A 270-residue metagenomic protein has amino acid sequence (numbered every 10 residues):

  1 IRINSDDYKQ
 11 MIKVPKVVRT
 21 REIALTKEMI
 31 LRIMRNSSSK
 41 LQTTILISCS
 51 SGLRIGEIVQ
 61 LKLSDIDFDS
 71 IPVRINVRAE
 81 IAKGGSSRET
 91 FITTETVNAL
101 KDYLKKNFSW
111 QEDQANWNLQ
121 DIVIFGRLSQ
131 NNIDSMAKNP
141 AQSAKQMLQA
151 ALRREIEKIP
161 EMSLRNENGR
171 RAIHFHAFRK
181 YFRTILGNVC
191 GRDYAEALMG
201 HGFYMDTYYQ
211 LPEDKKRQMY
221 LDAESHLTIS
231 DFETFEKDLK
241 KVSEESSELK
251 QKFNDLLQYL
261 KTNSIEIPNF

Functional and structural regions predicted by a protein language model:
I1-R2, I92: Non-catalytic DNA-binding core/recognition domains of DNA-processing enzymes
R2-R32, I81-K83, Q130-D134: Flexible interdomain linker/hinge and immediately adjacent N-terminus of the catalytic tyrosine-recombinase domain
A24, I81, R192, M199-E244: Catalytic-site neighborhood detector that most strongly recognizes the C-terminal catalytic loop/helix of tyrosine
L25-I55, R179: Basic, Lys/Arg- and aromatic-enriched nucleic-acid-binding interface segment
Q60-N116: Conserved tyrosine-mediated DNA breakage-rejoining catalytic core shared by Y-recombinases
T93-G169, C190-G191: Active-site/catalytic core of tyrosine-dependent DNA strand-transfer enzymes
L164-V189, A197: Short basic/aromatic active-site micro-motif
D231-F270: Long, leucine- and charge-enriched amphipathic alpha-helices that form heptad-repeat coiled-coil/leucine-zipper-like
